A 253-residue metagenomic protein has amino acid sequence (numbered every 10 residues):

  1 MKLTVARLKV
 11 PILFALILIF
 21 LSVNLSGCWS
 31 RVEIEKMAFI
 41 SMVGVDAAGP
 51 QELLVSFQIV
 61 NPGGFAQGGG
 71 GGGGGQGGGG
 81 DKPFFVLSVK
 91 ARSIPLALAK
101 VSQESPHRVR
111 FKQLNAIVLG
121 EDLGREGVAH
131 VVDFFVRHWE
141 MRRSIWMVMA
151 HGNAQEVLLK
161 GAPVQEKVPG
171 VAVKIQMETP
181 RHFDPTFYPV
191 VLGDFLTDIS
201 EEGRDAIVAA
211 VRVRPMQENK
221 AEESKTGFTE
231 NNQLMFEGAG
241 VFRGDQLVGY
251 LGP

Functional and structural regions predicted by a protein language model:
K2-P253: Membrane-proximal alpha-helical signals and transmembrane carboxylates
